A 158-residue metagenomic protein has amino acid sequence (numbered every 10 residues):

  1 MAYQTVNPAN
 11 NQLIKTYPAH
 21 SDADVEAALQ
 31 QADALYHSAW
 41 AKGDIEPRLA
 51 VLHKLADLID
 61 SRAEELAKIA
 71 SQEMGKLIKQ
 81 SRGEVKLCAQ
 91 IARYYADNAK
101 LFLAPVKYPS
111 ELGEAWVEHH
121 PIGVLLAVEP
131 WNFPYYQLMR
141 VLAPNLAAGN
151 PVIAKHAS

Functional and structural regions predicted by a protein language model:
M1-G113: N-terminal Rossmann-like NAD(P)+-binding subdomain of aldehyde/semialdehyde dehydrogenases
P105-S158: Conserved small-residue-rich beta-alpha loop and adjacent elements that most often cradle the phosphate/pyrophosphate
